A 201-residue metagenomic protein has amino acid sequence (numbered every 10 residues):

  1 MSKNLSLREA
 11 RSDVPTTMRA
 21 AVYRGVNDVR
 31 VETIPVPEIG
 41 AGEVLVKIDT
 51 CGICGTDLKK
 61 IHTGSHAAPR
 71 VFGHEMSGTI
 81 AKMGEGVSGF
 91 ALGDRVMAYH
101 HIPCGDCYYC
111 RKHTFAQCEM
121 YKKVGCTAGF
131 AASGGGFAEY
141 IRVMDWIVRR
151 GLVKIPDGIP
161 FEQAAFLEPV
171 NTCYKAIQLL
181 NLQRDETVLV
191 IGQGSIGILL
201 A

Functional and structural regions predicted by a protein language model:
M1-M18: Basic/polar N-terminal segments that are highly enriched at the extreme N-terminus, encompassing both cleavable
R11, R24, P35-V36, A68-H74 (+2 more regions): Short Gly/Pro-enriched turn/cap motifs at secondary-structure boundaries
R19, E43-L45, T187: Residues that mark the start of a beta-strand
P35-C51, G64-R111, I147, K154-G158: Glycine-rich beta-strand-centered segment in the early N-terminal region that forms part of a ligand/cofactor-binding
T56-I61: Cytochrome P450 core scaffold surrounding the K-helix E-X-X-R motif and the conserved "meander" helix-loop region
D106-I191: NAD(P)H dinucleotide-binding glycine-rich loop of Rossmann-like/cofactor-binding domains, especially the beta1-alpha1
G197-I198: N-terminal Rossmann-fold NAD(P) dinucleotide-binding loop
